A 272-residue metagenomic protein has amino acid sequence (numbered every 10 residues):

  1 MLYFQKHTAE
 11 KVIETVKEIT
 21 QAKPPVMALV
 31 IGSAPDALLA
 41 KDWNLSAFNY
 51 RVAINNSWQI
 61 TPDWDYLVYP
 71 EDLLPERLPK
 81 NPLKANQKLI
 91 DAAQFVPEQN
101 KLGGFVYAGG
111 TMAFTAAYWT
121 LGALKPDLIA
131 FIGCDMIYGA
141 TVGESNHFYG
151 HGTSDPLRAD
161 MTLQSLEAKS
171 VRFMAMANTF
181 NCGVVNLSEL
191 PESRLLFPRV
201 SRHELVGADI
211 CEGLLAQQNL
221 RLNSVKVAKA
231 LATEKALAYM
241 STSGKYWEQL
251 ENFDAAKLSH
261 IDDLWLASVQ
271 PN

Functional and structural regions predicted by a protein language model:
L2-N272: Metal-ion/cofactor- or nucleotide/acyl-coenzyme-handling active-site neighborhoods
